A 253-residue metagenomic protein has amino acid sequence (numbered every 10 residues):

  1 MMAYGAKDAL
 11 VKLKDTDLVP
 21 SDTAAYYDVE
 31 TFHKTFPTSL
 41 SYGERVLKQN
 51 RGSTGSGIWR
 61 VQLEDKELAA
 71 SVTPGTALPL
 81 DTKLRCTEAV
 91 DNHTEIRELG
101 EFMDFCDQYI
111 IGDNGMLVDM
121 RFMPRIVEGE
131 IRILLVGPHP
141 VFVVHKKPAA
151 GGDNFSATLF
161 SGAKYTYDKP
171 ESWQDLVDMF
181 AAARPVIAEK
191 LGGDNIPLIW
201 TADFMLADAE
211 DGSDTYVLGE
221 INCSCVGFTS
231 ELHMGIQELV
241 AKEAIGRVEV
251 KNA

Functional and structural regions predicted by a protein language model:
M1-T38, S53: Conserved N-proximal alpha/beta basic substrate-recognition cap immediately N-terminal to, or forming the N-lobe
Y4-D8, F32-P37, S56-W59, V127-R132 (+1 more regions): Short, solvent-exposed polar/charged micro-motifs at secondary-structure junctions
D8-L10, R60-Q62, I236: Short, glycine/charged-enriched secondary-structure capping and boundary segments
T16-V19, T38-Y42, I111-D113, G246: Secondary-structure boundary elements
L40-G43, R51, G55-D175, M179-E189: Phosphate-binding site of ATP-dependent enzymes
K48: Nucleotide/phosphate-binding site architecture used for ATP/NTP-dependent chemistry
R125-E128, H139, K146-A253: ATP-dependent carboxylate activation and anion-phosphoryl transfer catalytic cores that bind Mg-ATP to form
